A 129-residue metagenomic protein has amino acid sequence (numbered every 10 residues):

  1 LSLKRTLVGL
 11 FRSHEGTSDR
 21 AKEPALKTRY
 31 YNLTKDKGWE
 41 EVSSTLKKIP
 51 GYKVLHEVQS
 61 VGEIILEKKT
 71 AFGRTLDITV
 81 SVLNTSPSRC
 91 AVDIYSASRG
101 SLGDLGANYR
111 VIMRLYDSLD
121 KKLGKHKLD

Functional and structural regions predicted by a protein language model:
L1-D129: Ser/Thr-rich, low-complexity intrinsically disordered terminal regions
